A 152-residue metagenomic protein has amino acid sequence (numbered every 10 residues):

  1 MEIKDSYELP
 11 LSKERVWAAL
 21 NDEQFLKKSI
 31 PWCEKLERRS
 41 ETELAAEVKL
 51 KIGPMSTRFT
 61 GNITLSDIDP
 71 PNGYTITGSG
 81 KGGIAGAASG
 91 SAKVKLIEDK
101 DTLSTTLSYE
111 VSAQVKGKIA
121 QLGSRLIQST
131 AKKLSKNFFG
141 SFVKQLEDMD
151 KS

Functional and structural regions predicted by a protein language model:
M1-E43, E47-K49, D148, S152: Hydrophobic ligand-binding cavity/cleft-lining segments
E2-S6, E43-A45, R58-T60, G73 (+2 more regions): Intrinsic-disorder/low-complexity, polar/charged segments enriched in Ser/Thr/Lys/Arg/Asp/Glu/Gln
D5, E34, G61-D67, G90-E98: Hydrophobic/aromatic beta-strand elements that line small-molecule binding cavities or substrate pockets in beta-rich
S12, E41, P70-P71, D99-T102: Short strand-connecting beta-turns/loops that link adjacent beta-strands
C33-L36, N62, K116-I119: A short, glycine- and basic residue-enriched loop/turn that sits immediately adjacent to a domain's principal
E37-K81, N137: Glycine-rich portal/gate segments that line the openings of hydrophobic small-molecule binding cavities
G80-S129: Beta-strand/loop substructures that line and gate deep hydrophobic ligand-binding cavities in soluble
K116-S152: A conserved amphipathic terminal alpha-helix motif
